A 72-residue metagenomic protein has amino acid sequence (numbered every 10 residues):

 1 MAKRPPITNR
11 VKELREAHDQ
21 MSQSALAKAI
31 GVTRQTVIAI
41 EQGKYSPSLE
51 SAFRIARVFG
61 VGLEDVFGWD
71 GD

Functional and structural regions predicted by a protein language model:
M1-A2, R57, G68-D72: Short, charged recognition helix plus adjacent turn of helix-turn-helix-like nucleic-acid-binding domains
R10-A29: Short basic helix-loop element that most often maps to the first helix and adjoining turn of HTH DNA-binding modules
V11, L26-A27, V37-I40, V66: Conserved hydrophobic/aromatic packing and binding residues within compact polymer-binding modules
R15, E41, F59, D70: DNA major-groove recognition helix of helix-turn-helix
V32-S46: Recognition helix of helix-turn-helix/homeodomain-like DNA-binding domains that insert into the DNA major groove
E50-D65: DNA major-groove recognition helix of helix-turn-helix/homeodomain DNA-binding modules
